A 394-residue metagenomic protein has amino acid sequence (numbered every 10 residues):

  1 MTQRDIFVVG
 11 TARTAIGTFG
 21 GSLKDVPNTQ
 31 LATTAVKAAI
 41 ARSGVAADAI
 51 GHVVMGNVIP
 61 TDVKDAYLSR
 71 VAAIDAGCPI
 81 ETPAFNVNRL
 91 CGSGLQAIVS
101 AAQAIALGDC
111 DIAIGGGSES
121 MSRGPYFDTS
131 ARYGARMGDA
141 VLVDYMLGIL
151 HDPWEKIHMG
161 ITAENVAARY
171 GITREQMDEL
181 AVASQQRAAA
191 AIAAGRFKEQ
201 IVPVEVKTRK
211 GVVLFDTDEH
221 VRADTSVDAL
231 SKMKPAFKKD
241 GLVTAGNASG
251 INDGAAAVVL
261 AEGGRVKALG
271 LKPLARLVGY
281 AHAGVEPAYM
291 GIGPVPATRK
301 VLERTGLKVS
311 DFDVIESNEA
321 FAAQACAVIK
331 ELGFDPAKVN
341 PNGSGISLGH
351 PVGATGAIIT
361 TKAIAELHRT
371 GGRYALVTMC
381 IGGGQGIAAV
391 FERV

Functional and structural regions predicted by a protein language model:
F7, A12-T14, K24-T29, T33 (+3 more regions): N-terminal extracellular/periplasmic Venus flytrap/periplasmic-binding protein-like
R13-A41, I59-D62, F85-V99, S122 (+8 more regions): Active-site pocket-shaping loop/turn-to-helix segments
A38-G51, V166-G171, V266-G270, R299-D313 (+1 more regions): Phosphate/pyrophosphate-binding loops at sites that engage ATP/ADP/AMP, CoA/4′-phosphopantetheine, polyphosphate
N57-I112, P153-H158, D224-G250, E331-I358 (+2 more regions): Conserved catalytic cysteine-centered active-site region of acyl-thioester-dependent Claisen-condensing enzymes
R89-E119, A167-R196, A257-G264, I329 (+2 more regions): Active-site-proximal alpha-helical scaffold in enzymes
I112-R169: Flexible glycine-/small-residue-enriched beta->alpha junction loops that bind anionic phosphate/pyrophosphate groups
I161-E164, F197-Q200, K207-T208, V278-S347: Active-site pocket-lining segment
